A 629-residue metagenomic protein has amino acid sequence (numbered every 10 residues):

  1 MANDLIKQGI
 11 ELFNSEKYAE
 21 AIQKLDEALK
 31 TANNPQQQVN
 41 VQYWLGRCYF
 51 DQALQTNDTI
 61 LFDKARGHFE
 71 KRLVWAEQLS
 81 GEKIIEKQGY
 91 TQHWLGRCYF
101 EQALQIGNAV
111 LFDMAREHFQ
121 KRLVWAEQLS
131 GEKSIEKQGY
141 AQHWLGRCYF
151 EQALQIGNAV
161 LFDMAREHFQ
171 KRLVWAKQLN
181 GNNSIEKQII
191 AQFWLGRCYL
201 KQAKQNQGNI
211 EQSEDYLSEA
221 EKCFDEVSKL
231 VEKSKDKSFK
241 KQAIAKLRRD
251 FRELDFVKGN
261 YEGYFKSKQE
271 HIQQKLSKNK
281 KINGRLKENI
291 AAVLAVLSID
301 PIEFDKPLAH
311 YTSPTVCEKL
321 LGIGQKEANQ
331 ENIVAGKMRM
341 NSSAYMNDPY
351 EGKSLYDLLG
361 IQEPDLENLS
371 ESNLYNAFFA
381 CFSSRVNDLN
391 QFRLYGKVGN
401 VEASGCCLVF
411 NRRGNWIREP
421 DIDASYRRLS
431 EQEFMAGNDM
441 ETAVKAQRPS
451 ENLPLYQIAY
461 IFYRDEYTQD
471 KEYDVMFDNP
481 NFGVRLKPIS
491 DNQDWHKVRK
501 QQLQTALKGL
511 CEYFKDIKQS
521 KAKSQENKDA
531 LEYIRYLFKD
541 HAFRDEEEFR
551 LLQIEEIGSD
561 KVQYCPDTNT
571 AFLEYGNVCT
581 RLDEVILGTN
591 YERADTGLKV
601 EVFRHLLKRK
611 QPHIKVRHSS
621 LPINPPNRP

Functional and structural regions predicted by a protein language model:
M1-I10, Q36-Q55, I85-Q105, E136-Q155 (+2 more regions): Amphipathic alpha-helical repeat scaffolds of TPR domains
M1-Q23, E27-T31, R47: Flexible inter-repeat linkers and adjacent short helices within tandem amphipathic alpha-helical repeat scaffolds
E16-K17, N57-I60, V110, V160 (+3 more regions): Short helix-adjacent coil turns
Y18, Q38, Q88, R116 (+10 more regions): Short amphipathic alpha-helical segments that mediate assembly, nucleic-acid/protein binding, or membrane association
R47, D51-E186: Thr-biased low-complexity repeat/linker tracts and other Thr-enriched repetitive architectures
F69, F119, Q212-K233: TPR/TPR-like (Sel1-like) alpha-helical repeat modules
G81-E82, G131-E132, G181-N182, N206-S213 (+1 more regions): Charged, low-complexity interaction regions
R248-P629: Partner-binding and oligomerization surfaces adjacent to conserved cores of proteins that assemble macromolecular
